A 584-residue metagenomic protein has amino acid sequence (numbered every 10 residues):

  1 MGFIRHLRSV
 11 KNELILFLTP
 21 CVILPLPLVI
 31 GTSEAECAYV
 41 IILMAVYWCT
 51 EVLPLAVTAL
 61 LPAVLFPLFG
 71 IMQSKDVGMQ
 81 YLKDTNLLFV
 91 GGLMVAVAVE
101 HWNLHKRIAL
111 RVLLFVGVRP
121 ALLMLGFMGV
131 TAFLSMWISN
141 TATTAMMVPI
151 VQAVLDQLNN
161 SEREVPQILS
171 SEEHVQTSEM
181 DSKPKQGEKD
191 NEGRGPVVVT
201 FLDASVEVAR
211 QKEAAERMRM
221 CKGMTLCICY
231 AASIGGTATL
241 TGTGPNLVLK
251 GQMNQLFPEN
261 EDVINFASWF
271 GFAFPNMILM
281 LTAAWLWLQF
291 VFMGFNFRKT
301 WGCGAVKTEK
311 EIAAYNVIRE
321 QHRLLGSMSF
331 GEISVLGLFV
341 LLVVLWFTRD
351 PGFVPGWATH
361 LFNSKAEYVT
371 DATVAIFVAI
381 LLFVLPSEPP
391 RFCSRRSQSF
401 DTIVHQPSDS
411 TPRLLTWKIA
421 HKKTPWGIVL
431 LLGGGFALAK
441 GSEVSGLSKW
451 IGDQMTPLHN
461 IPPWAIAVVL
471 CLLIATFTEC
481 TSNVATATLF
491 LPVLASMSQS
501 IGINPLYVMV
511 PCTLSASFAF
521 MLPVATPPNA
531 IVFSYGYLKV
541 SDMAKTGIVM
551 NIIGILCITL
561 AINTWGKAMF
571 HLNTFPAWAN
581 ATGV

Functional and structural regions predicted by a protein language model:
M1-V584: Transmembrane helical cores of multi-pass ion-transport proteins
